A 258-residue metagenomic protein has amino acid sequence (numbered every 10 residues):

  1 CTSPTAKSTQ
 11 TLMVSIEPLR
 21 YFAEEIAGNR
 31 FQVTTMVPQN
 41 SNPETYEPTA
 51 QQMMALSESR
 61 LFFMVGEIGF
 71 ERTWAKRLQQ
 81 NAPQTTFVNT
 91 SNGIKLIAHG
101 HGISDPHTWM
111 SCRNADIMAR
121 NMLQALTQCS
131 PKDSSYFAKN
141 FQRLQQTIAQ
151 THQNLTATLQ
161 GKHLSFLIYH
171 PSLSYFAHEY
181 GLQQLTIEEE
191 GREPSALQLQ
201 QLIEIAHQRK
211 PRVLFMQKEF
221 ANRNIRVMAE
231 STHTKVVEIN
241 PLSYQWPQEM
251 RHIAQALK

Functional and structural regions predicted by a protein language model:
C1-K258: Extracytoplasmic metal-acquisition and chelation regions
